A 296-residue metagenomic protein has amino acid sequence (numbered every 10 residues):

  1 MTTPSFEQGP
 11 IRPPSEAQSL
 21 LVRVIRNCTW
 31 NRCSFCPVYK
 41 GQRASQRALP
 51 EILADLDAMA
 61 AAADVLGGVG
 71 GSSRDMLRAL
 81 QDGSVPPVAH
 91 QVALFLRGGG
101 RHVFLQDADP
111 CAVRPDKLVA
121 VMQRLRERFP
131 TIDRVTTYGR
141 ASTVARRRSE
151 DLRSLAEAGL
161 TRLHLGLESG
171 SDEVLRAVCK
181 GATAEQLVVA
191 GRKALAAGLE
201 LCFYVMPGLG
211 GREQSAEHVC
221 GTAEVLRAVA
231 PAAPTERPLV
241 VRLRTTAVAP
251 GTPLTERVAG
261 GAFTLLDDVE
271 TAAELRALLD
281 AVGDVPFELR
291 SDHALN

Functional and structural regions predicted by a protein language model:
M1-L21: Short, charged low-complexity linear segments at domain edges
P14-D75: Canonical Radical SAM [4Fe-4S] cluster-binding loop centered on the CxxxCxxC motif and its immediate flanking residues
C28, C36, I52, L105 (+5 more regions): Conserved, mostly hydrophobic/aromatic
A44-R47, E51, V113, K117 (+3 more regions): Alpha-helix N-cap and loop-to-helix initiation/capping positions
A61-A196, D284: Conserved SAM/AdoMet-binding glycine-rich loop
R162, E185-L254, D268-D292: Conserved C-terminal portion of the radical SAM core fold that forms the substrate/S-adenosylmethionine-binding
P253-A262: Short, glycine-/aromatic-enriched active-site segment of Class I SAM-dependent methyltransferases
A294-N296: Conserved catalytic loop of SAM-dependent methyltransferase domains
